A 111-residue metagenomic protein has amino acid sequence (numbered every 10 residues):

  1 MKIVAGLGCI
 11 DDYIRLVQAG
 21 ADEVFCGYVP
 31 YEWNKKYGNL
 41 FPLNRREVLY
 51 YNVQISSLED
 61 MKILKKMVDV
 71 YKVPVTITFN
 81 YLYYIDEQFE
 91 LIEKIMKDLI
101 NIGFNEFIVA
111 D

Functional and structural regions predicted by a protein language model:
M1-A110: Non-catalytic helical/linker scaffolds that mediate oligomerization, partner binding, and domain coupling around large
